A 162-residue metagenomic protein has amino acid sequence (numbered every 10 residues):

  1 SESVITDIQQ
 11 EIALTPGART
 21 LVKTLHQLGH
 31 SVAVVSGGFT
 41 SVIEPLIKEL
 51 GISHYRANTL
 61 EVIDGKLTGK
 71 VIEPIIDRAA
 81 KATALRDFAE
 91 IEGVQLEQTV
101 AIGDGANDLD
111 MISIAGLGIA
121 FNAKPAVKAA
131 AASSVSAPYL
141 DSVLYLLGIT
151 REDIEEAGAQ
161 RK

Functional and structural regions predicted by a protein language model:
S3-L117, F121-K162: C-terminal cap/substrate-recognition subdomain and adjoining C-terminal extension of metal-dependent phosphatase-like
